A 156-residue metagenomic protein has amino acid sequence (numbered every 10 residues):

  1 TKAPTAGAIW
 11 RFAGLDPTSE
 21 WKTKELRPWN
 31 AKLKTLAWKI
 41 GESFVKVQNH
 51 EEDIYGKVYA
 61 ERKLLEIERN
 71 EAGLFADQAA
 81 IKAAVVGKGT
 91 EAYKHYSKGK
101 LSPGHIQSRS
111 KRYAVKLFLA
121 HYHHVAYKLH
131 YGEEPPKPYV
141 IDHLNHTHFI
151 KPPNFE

Functional and structural regions predicted by a protein language model:
T1-A8: Acidic catalytic cores of enzymes that act on phosphate-bearing nucleotides/polynucleotides
F12-E156: A basic, often C-terminal nucleic-acid-binding module that engages the phosphate backbone, implemented in DNA
